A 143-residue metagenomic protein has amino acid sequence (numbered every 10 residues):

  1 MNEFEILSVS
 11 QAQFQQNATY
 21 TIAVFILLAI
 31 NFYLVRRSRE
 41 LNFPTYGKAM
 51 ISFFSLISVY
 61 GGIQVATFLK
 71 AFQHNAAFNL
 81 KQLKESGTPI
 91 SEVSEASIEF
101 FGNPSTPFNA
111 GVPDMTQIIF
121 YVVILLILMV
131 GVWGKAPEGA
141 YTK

Functional and structural regions predicted by a protein language model:
M1-E3, S55-N75, F100, P137-A140: Hydrophobic alpha-helical transmembrane segments
M1-F32: Cytosolic-side membrane-entry/anchor segment at the start of a transmembrane helix
F4-Q13, E99-D114: Membrane-interface segments at the starts/ends of alpha-helical transmembrane spans
A12-T19, M50, F54-I57, Q117-F120: Alpha-helical transmembrane segments of integral membrane proteins, emphasizing hydrophobic/aromatic residues
Y20, F25, I51-F54, N109 (+1 more regions): Small-residue packing motifs within transmembrane alpha-helices
I26-S38, A110-Y141: Transmembrane alpha-helical segments in integral membrane proteins
A29-A66, A136-E138: Cytoplasmic juxtamembrane interface segments
L69-I98: Juxtamembrane non-transmembrane "cap" segments at the membrane-aqueous interface of multi-pass membrane proteins
